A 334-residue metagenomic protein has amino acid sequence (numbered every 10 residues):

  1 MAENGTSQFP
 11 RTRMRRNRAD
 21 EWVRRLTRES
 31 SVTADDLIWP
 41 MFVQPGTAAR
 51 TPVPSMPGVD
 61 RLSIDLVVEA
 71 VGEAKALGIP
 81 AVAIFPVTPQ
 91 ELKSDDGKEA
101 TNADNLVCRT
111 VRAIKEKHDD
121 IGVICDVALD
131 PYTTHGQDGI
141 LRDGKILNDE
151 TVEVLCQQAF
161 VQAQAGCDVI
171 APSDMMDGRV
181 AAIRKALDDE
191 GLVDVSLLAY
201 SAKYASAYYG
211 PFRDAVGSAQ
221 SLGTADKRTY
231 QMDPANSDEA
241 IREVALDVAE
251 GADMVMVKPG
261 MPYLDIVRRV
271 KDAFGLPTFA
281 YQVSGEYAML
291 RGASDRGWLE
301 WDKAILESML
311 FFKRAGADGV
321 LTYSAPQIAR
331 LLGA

Functional and structural regions predicted by a protein language model:
E3-N4, Q8, D20, V32-I38 (+1 more regions): Alpha/beta enzyme core
P10-T12, R16: Exposed beta-strand/loop interface patches that mediate assembly or binding
R15, W22-V23: Acidic, Ser/Thr/Pro-rich intrinsically disordered transcriptional activation regions
L26, W39: A broad, low-specificity signal marking well-ordered, structured residues that form hydrophobic/aromatic
